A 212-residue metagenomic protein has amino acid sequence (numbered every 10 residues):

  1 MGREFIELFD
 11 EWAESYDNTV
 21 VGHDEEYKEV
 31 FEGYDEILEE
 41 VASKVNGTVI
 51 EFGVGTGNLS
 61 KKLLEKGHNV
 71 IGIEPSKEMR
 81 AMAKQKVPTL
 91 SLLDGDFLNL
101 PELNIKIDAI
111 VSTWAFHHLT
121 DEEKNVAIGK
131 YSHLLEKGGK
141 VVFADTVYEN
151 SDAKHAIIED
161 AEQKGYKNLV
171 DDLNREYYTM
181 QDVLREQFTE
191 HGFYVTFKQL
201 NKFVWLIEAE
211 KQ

Functional and structural regions predicted by a protein language model:
M1-K44: Conserved class I S-adenosyl-L-methionine
F52-N99: Class I SAM-dependent methyltransferase SAM/SAH-binding core
N99-I105: Short amphipathic alpha-helix with an adjacent loop that forms part of the alpha/beta core around
V111: A conserved beta-strand element that flanks and buttresses the S-adenosyl-L-methionine
W114-A115: Short catalytic micro-motifs in class I SAM-dependent methyltransferases
N125-K137: A short glycine-rich, Lys/Arg-flanked "PGG" loop and its adjoining helix->strand segment in the class I
A144-H191, F197-K198: C-terminal alpha-helical "lid/dimerization" subdomain adjacent to the S-adenosyl-L-methionine
H191-Q212: Core SAM-dependent methyltransferase catalytic element
